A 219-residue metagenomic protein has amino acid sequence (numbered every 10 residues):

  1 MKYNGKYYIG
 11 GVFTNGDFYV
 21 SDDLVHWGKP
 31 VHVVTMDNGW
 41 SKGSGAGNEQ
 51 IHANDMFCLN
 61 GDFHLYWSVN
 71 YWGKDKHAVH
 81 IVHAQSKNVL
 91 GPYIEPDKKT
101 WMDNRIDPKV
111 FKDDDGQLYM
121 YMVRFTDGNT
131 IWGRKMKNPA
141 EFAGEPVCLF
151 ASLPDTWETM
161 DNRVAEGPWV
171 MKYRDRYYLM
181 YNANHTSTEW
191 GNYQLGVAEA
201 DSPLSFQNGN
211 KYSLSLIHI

Functional and structural regions predicted by a protein language model:
M1-F13, H52-G73, K109-R134, G167-S187: Hydrophobic core segments of beta-strands in well-ordered, beta-rich domains
G10-T35: Beta-propeller domains
D17, D75-V82, G128-R134, E189-V197: Structural motif
S21-V25, S86-G91, R134-F142, A198-Q207: Short loop/turn segments immediately following beta-strands, especially the blade-tip and inter-blade linker loops
G28-L65, V69: Blade-loop segments of beta-propeller domains
K76-D114: Asp-box/WD-like beta-propeller blade repeats and closely related beta-sheet repeat scaffolds
A165-K211: Loop/turn-rich, solvent-exposed surfaces of beta-rich toroidal or solenoidal domains
I217-I219: Conserved small/polar residues in nucleotide/adenosyl-binding loops
